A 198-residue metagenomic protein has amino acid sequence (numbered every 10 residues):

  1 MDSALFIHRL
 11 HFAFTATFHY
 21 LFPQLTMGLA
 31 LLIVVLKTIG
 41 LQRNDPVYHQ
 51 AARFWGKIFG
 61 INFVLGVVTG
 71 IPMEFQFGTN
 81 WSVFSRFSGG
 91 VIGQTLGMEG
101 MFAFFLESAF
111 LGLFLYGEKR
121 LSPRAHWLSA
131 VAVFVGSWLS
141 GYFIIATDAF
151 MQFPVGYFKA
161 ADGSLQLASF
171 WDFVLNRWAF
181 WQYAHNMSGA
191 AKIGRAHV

Functional and structural regions predicted by a protein language model:
M1-H197: Polytopic transmembrane helical bundles with strong interfacial aromatic enrichment
